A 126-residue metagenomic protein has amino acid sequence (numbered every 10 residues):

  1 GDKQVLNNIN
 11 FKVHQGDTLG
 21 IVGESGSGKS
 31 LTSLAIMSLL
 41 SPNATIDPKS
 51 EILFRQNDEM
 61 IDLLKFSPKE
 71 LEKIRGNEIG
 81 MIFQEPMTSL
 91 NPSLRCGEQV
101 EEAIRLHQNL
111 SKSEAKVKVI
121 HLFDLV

Functional and structural regions predicted by a protein language model:
G1-V126: ABC transporter nucleotide-binding domains
